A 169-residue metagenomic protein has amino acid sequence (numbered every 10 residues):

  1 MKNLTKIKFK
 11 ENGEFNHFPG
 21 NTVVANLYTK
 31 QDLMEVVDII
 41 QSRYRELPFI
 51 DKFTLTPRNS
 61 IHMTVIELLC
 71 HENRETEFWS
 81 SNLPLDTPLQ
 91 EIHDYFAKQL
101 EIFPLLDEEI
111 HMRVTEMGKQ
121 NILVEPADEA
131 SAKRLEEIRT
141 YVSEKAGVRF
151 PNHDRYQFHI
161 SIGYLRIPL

Functional and structural regions predicted by a protein language model:
M1-L169: Histidine-dependent nucleotide/RNA phosphoesterase domain, centered on the 2H-phosphoesterase fold with its duplicated
